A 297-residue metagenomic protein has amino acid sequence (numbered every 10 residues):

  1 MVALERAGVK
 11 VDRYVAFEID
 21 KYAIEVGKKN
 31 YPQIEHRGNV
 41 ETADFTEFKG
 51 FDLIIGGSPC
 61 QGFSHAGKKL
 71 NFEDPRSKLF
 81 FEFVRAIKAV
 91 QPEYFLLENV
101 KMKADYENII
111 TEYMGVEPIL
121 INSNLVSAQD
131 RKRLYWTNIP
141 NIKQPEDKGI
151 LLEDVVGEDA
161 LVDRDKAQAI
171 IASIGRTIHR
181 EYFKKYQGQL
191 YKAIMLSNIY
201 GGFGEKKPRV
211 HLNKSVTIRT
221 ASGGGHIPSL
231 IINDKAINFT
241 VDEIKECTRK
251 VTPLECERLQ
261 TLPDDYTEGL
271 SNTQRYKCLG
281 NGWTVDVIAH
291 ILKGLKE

Functional and structural regions predicted by a protein language model:
M1-V9: Conserved SAM-binding loop of SAM-dependent methyltransferases across substrates and taxa, primarily the Class I
V15-K21, E98-N99: Conserved acidic E/D residue at the C-terminus of a beta-strand in Rossmann-like folds
Y22, G223, T284: Conserved Rossmann-like nucleotide-cofactor binding loop
G27: Conserved SAM-binding loop
P32-N39: Conserved SAM-binding strand-loop segment of SAM-dependent methyltransferases
A43-L53, C60-G225, I231-V241, C247-R249: Class I S-adenosyl-L-methionine
K207, I244-G269: FAD-binding beta-loop-beta segment adjacent to the flavin cofactor pocket
